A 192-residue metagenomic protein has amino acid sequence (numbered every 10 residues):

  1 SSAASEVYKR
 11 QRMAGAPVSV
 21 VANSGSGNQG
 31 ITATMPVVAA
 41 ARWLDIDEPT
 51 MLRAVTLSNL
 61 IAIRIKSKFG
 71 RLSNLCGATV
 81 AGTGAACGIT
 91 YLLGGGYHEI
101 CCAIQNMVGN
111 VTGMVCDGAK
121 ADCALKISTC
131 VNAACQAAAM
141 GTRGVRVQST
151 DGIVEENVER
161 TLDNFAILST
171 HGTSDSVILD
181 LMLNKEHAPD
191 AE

Functional and structural regions predicted by a protein language model:
S1-Y8: Short, small-residue-biased leader/transition segments that mark boundaries at the very start of proteins
K9-G15, V38-R42: Function-dense linear segments that define catalytic or interfacial modules in macromolecule-processing proteins
R12-A22, A62-L72, V115-K120: Glycine/charged-rich beta-loop-alpha catalytic/anionic-binding loops adjacent to active sites
A16-M35, C76-V80: Conserved phosphate/anionic-ligand binding catalytic regions in large, soluble enzymes, centered on
G30-I46, A86-G94: Alpha-helical support elements that line or immediately flank enzyme active sites and cofactor-binding pockets
I46-L60, R64-G82, G96-C101, G113: Phosphate/pyrophosphate-binding betaalpha-module
I63, T83-C87, N132: Feature representing long, continuous alpha-helical segments
L92-E192: Functionally critical mobile loop/hinge segments
